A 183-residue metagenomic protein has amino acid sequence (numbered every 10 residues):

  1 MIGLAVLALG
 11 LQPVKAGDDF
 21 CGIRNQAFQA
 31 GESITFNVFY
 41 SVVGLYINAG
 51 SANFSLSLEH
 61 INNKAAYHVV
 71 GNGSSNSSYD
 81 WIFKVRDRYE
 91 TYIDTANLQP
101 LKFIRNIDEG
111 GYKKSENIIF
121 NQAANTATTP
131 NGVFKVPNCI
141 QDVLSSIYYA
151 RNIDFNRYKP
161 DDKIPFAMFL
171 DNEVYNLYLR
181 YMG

Functional and structural regions predicted by a protein language model:
L4-P13: Hydrophobic h-region of N-terminal signal peptides that target proteins for export in Gram-negative bacteria
P13-R86, F103-Y112: N-terminal cleavable signal peptides for secretion/export
Q29-G31, V43, E109-G183: Solvent-exposed helix/loop surface patches that form functional interfaces
N53-S55, E90, S115-I119: Short, surface-exposed charged micro-motifs
S57-I61, Y92-D94, N121: Short beta-strand micro-motifs enriched in acidic
A65-Y67, L98-P100, N125-A127: Hydrophobic residues embedded in beta-strands of well-ordered beta-sheets
V85-Q99: A short, surface-exposed beta-strand/turn
